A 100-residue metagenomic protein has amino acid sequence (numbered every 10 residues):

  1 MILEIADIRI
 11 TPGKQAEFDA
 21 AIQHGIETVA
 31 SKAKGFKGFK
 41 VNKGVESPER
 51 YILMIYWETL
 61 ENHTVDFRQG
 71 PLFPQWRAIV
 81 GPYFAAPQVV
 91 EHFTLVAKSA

Functional and structural regions predicted by a protein language model:
I2, K40-I52, Q75-A100: Glycine-rich beta-strand-turn "strand-cap" elements at beta-sheet edges
I2-R9: Short glycine-/aliphatic-rich beta-strand segments at the starts of folded cytosolic domains
R9, N42, M54-Y56: Short hydrophobic/aromatic beta-strand micro-patches that form the beta-sheet surface supporting nucleotide- or nucleic
R9-I22: Short, surface-exposed ligand-recognition loops at beta-strand->loop->(often short) alpha-helix junctions that present
P12-K14, V45-S47, E61: Feature marks short, surface-exposed loop/turn motifs that line or immediately flank catalytic pockets and channel
A16, E61-H63, K98-A100: Residue-level signal for secondary-structure boundary sites
H24, T28-F36, Y56-V90: An amphipathic, aromatic/His-enriched active-site/gating alpha helix that lines ligand/cofactor pockets
